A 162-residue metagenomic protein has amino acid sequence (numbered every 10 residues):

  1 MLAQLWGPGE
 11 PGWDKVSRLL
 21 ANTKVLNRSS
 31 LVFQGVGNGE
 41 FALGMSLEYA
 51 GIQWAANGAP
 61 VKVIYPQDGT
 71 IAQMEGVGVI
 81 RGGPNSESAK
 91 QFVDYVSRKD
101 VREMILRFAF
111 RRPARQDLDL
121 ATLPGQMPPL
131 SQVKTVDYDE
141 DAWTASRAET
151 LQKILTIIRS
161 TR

Functional and structural regions predicted by a protein language model:
M1-D68: Ligand-binding pocket segment of bilobal, Venus flytrap-like solute-binding proteins
Q4-G7, A21, G37, F41 (+4 more regions): Sec-exported extracytoplasmic/periplasmic mature domains
P8, K24, R28, I71 (+3 more regions): Extracytoplasmic/periplasmic, Sec-exported soluble proteins
G9-G12, S29, A89, R98 (+1 more regions): A structural signal for well-ordered alpha-helical scaffolds and beta->alpha junctions
E10, P113-R162: An extracytoplasmic/periplasmic, membrane-proximal ligand-sensing/linker region
D14, Q34, I52, K90-D94 (+4 more regions): Solvent-exposed, polar/charged alpha-helical surfaces in well-ordered, non-transmembrane soluble domains, broadly
I71, I80-D137: Mature extracytoplasmic/periplasmic domains
M74-G76: Short, solvent-exposed beta-strand edge segments and adjacent coil->beta transition regions
